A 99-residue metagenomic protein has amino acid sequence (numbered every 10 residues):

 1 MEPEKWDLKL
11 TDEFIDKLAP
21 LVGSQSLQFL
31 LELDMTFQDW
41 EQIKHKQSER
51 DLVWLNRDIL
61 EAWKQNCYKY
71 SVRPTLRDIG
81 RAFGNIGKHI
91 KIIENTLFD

Functional and structural regions predicted by a protein language model:
P3-F14, S26-D99: Alpha-helical death-domain superfamily interaction modules
K17-G23: Short, surface-exposed ligand-recognition loops at beta-strand->loop->(often short) alpha-helix junctions that present
